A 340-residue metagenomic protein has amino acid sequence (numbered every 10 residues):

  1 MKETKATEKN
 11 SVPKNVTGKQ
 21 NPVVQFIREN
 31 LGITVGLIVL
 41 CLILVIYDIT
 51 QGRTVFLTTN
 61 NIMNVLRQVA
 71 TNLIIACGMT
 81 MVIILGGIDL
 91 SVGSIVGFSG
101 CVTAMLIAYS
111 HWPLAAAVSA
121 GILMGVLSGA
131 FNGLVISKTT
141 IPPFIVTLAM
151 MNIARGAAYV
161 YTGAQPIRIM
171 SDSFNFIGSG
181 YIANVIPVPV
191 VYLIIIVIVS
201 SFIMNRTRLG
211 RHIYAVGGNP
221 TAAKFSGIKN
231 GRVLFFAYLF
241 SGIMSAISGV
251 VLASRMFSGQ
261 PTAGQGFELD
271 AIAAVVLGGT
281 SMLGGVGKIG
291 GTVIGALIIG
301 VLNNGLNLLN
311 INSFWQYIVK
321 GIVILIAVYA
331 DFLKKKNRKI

Functional and structural regions predicted by a protein language model:
E3-I74, S110-A115: Membrane-interfacial amphipathic/re-entrant helices at transmembrane-helix boundaries
Q25, T139, P143-R206, V233-F236 (+2 more regions): Transmembrane helix-bundle core of multi-pass membrane transporters and related energy-transducing complexes
E29, P143, V185-L193, L234 (+2 more regions): Loop-to-transmembrane alpha-helix initiation sites
I33-I46, M79-T80, I122, M151-G156 (+5 more regions): Hydrophobic core segments of alpha-helical transmembrane domains in multi-pass membrane transport and ion-translocation
L44-D48, T58-S110, L134-T140, G279-I289 (+1 more regions): Single transmembrane alpha-helix segments in multi-pass membrane proteins
H111-M151, G295: Alpha-helical transmembrane segments within multi-pass membrane transporters and channels
W112-V118, L127-N132, A183-G259: Helix-loop-helix "hairpin" substructures at the membrane interface of multi-pass membrane proteins
S245, R255-K320: Transmembrane alpha-helical segments in multi-pass inner-membrane proteins
